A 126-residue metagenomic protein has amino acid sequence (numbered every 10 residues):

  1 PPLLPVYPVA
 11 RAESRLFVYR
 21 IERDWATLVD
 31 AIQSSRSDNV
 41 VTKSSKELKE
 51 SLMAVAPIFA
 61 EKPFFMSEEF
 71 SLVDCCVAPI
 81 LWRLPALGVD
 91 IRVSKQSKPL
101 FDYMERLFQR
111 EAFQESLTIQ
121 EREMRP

Functional and structural regions predicted by a protein language model:
P1-P57, E61-F65: GST-like domain detector, emphasizing the conserved glutathione-binding G-site in the N-terminal thioredoxin-like
L4, V93-S94: Membrane interface segments of multi-pass transport proteins and intramembrane proteases
P5, Q109, T118: Phosphate-coordinating loops and pocket residues in cytosolic domains that bind phosphorylated ligands
S14, V55, D74, L107-R110: Residue-level signal for nonpolar/aromatic packing positions in well-ordered secondary structure
F17, I32, L87, I119-Q120: Residue-level signal for well-ordered alpha-helical positions
D24, F65-D90, Q96-F101, L107 (+1 more regions): GST superfamily/GST-like fold recognition
V29, F113-S116, Q120: Generic structural signal of hydrophobic/aromatic residues within well-ordered alpha-helices of folded domains
E121-P126: Carbohydrate-binding/catalytic loop surfaces
